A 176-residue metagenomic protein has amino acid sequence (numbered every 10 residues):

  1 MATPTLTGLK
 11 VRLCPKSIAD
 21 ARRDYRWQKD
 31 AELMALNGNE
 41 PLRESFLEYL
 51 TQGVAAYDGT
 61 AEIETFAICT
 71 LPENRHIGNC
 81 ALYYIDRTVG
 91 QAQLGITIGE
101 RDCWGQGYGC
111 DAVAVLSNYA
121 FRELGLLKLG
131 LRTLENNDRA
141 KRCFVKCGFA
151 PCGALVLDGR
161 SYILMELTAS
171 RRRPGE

Functional and structural regions predicted by a protein language model:
M1-R101, L157-E176: GNAT-family acyltransferases
R23, Q93, D111, K128 (+1 more regions): Amphipathic alpha-helical recognition patches that constitute DNA-binding helices
N74, G107, N137: Conserved G/P- and acidic residue-centered "switch" motifs that form tight phosphate/ATP-binding loops in soluble
G105-Y119, R142-K146: Conserved acetyl-CoA-binding loop-helix of GNAT-fold acetyltransferases
R122-R132: Conserved GNAT acetyl-CoA-binding A-motif
L131-K141, L157-G159: Conserved beta-strand-loop-alpha-helix junction that forms the acyl-donor binding cleft
V145-L155: Conserved acetyl-CoA-binding loop of GNAT-fold acetyltransferases
